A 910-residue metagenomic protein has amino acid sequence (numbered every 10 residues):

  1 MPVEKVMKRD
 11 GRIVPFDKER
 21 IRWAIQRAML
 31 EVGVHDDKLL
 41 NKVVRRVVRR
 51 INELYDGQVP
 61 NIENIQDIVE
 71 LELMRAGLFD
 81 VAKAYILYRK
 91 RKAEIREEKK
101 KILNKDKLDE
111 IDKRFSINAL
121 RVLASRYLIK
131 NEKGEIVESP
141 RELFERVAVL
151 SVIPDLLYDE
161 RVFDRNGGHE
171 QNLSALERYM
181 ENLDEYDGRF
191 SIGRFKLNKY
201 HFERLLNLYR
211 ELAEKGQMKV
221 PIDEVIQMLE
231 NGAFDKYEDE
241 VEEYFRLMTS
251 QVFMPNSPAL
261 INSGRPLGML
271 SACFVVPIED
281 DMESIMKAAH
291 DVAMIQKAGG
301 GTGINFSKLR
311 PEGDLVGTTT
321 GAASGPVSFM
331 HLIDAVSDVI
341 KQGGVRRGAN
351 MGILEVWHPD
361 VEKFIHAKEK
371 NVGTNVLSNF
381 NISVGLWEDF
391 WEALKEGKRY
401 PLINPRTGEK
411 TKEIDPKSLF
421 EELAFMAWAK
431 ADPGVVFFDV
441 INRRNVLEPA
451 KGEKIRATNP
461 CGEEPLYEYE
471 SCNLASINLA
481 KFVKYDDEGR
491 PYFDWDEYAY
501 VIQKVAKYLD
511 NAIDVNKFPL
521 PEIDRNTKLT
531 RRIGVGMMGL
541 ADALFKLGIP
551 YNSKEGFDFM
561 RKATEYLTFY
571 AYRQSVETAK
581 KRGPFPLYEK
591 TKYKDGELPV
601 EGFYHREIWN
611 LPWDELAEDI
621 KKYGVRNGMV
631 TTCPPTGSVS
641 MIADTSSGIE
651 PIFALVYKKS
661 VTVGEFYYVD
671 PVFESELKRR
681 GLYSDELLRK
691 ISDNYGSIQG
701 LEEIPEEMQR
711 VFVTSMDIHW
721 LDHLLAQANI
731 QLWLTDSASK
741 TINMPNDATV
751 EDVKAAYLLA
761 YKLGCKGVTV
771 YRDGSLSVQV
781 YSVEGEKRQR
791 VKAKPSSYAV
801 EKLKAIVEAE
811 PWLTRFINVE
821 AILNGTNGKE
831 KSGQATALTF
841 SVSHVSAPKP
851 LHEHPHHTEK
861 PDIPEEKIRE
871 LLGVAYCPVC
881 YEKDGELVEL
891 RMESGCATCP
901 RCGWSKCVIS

Functional and structural regions predicted by a protein language model:
M1-E865, L871-D884, R891, W904-I909: Extended catalytic cores of very large enzyme megasubunits
E889-T898: Short linker/helix segments within small regulatory modules
R901: Active-site helix adjacent to the Tyr-X3-Lys
